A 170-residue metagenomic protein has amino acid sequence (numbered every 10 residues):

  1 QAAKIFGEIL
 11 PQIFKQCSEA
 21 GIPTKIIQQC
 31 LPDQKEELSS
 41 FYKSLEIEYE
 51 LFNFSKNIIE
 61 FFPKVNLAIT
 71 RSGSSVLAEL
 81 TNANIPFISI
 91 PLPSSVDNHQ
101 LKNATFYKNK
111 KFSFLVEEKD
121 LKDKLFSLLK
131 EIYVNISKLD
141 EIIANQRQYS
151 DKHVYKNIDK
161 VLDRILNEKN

Functional and structural regions predicted by a protein language model:
Q1-A68, L101-A104, V116-L125: Donor-nucleotide binding loops and adjacent catalytic segments primarily of GT-B fold Leloir glycosyltransferases
F54, S74, L92-V96, D120: Short, acidic/turn-prone active-site loops that include or flank metal/cofactor- and phosphate-binding residues
P63-A78, I85-P86: Acidic donor-binding loop of glycosyltransferase active sites
T70, P86-D97: Short hydrophobic beta-strand element within catalytic cores of glycosyltransferases and related nucleotide-activated
N84, L101-S113, N145: Acidic, glycine-centered active-site loop in nucleotide-sugar glycosyltransferases
K110-S137: C-terminal "capping" alpha-helix adjacent to the active site of nucleotide-linked donor transferases in cell-envelope
K138-K152: A short, well-ordered alpha-helix in the C-terminal region of glycosyltransferases
D151-N170: C-terminal alpha-helical cap of glycosyltransferases
